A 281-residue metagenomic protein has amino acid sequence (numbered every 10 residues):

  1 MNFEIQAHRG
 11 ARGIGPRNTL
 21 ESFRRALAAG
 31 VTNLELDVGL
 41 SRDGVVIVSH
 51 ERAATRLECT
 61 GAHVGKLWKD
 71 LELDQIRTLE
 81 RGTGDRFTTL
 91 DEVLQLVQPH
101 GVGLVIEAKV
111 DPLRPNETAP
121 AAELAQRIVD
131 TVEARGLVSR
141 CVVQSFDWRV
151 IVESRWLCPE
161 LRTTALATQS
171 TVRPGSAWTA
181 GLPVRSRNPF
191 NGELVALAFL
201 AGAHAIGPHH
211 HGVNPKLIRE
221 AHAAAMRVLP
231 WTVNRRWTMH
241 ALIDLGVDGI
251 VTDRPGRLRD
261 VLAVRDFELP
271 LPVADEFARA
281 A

Functional and structural regions predicted by a protein language model:
M1-A281: Phosphate-group recognition and catalysis centered on beta-loop-alpha active-site segments
